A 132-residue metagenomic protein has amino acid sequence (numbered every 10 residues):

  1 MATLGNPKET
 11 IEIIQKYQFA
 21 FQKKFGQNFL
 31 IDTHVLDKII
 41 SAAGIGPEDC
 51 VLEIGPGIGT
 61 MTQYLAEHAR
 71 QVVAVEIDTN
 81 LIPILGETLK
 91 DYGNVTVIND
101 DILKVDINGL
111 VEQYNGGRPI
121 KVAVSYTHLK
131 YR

Functional and structural regions predicted by a protein language model:
M1-L129: Catalytic cores of RNA-modifying enzymes
